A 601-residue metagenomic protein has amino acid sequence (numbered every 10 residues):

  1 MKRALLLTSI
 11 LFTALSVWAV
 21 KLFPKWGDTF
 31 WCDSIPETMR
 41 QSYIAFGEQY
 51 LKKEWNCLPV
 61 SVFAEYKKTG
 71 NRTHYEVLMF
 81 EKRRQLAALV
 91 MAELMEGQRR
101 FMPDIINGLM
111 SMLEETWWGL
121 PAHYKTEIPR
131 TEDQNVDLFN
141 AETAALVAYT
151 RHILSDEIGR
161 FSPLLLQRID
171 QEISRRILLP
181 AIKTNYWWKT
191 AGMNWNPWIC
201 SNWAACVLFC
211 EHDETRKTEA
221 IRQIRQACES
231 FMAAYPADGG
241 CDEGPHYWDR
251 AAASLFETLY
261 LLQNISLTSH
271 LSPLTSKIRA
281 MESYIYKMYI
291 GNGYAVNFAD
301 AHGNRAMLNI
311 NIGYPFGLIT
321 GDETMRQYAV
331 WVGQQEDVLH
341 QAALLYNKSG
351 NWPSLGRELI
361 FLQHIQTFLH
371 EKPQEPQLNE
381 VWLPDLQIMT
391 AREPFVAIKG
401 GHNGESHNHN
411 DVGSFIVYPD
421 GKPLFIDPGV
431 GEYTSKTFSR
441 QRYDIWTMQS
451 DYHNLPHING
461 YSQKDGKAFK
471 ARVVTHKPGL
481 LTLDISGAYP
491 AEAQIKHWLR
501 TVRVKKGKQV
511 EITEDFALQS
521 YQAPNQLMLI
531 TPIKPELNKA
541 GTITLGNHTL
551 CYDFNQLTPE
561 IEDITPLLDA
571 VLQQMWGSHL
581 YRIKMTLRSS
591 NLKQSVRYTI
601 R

Functional and structural regions predicted by a protein language model:
M1-V20: Bacterial Sec-dependent N-terminal signal peptides
K21-K67: Low-complexity, Ser/Thr/Pro/Gly-enriched N-terminal "stalk/linker" regions
G47-L58, I105-H123, L164-Y186, E219-G239 (+1 more regions): Long, well-ordered core segments of solenoidal/helical folds
E81-M95, N107-S111, A141-H152: Non-membrane alpha-helical segments in proteins
E93-I106, T150-Q171, V207-R225, L262-I278 (+1 more regions): Structural helix-adjacent loops and short alpha-helical linkers that scaffold large soluble proteins
I128-H246, S254-E257, L369-P376: Active-site lining segments of carbohydrate-active enzymes
A253-F425: Carbohydrate-active enzyme catalytic cores, enriched for enzymes that act on polyanionic acidic polysaccharides
A301, D337, A342-L345, Y433-R601: CBM-like, beta-strand-rich accessory domains located in the C-terminal region of large, secreted polysaccharide-active
